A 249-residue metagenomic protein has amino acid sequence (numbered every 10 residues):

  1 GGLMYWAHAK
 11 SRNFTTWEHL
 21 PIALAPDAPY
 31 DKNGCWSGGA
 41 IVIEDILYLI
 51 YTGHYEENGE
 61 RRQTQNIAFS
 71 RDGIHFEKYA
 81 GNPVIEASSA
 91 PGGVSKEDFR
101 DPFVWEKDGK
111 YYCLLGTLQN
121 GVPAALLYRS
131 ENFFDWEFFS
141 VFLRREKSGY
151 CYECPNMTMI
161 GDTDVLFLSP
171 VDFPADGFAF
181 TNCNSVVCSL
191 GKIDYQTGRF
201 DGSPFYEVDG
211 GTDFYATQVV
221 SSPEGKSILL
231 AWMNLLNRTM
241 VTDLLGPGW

Functional and structural regions predicted by a protein language model:
G1-D101, W105-S148, Y152, M159-G210 (+2 more regions): Beta-rich carbohydrate-recognition and catalytic domains
F103, T217-Q218: A generic local secondary-structure boundary/capping motif
E153-P155, Y215-T217: Repeated scaffold domains used in trafficking and secretory/extracellular systems, primarily beta-propellers
